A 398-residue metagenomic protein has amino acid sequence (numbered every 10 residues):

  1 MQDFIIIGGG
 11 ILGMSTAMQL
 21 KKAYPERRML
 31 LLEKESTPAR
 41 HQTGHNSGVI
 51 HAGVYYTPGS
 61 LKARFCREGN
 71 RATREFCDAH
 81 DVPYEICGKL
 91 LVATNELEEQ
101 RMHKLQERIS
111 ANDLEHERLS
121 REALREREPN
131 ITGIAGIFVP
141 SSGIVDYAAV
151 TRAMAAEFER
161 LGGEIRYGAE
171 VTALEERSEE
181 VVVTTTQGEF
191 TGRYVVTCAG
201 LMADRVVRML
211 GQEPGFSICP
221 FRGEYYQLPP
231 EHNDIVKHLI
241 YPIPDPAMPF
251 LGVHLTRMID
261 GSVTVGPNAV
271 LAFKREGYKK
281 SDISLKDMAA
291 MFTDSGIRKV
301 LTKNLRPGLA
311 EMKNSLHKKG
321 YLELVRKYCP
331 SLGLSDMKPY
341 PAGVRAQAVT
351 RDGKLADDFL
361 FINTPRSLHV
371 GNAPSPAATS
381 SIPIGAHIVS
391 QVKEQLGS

Functional and structural regions predicted by a protein language model:
M1-L12, L30: Beta1/beta-strand and adjacent pyrophosphate-binding region of the FAD-binding site in flavoprotein oxidoreductases
S15, L174-I283: Flavin-dependent oxidoreductases
K21-G44: Glycine-rich FAD pyrophosphate-binding loop
V49-A123, G133, G252-V253, T264 (+2 more regions): Dinucleotide-binding Rossmann-like beta1-alpha1 core, especially the glycine-rich loop that anchors the ADP
T57-E68, V92-R101, I137-E157, R166 (+2 more regions): Short beta-strand to alpha-helix junction loop
E122-R125, S217-F221, E231, K299-A373: Flavin (FAD/FMN) cofactor-binding core of flavoprotein oxidoreductases
I137-Y194, I382-K393: Helical element adjacent to the flavin cofactor pocket in flavoenzyme catalytic cores
H254, H369-S390: A conserved FAD-binding loop/helix module that cradles the flavin
